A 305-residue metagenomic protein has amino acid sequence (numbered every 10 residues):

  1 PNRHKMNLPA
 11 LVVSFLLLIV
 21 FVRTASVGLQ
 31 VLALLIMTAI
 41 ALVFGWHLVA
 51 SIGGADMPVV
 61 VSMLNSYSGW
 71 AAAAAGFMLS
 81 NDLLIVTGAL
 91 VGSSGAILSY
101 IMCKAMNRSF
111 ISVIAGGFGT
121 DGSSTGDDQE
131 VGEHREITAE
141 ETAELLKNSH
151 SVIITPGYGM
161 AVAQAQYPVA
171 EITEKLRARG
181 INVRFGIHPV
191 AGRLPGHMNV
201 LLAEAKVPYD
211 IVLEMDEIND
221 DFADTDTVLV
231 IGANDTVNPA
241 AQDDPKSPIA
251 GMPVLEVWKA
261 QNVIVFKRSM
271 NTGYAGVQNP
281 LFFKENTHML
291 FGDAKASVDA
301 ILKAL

Functional and structural regions predicted by a protein language model:
P1-P58, M63-S66, L84, Y100 (+1 more regions): Acidic, glycine-enriched active-site microenvironments
V27-G28, I40-L42, S51-G53, S66 (+5 more regions): Solvent-exposed alpha-helices and their adjacent loops that cap or buttress functional pockets in soluble metabolic
A33-I40, G54-S68, S80-L83, A96 (+4 more regions): Conserved structured core elements
L42, G53, Y67-I111: Mobile "lid/hinge" segments at catalytic clefts and subdomain interfaces of large enzymes
A55-M57, R108, H288: Conformational gate/switch positions in structured elements
V60-V61, N65-A71, G76, F118 (+1 more regions): Flexible glycine/proline-rich, aromatic-decorated loop/lid segments
L90-S149: Membrane-interfacial segments at transmembrane helix termini in multi-pass membrane proteins
E130-L305: Structured cytosolic domains appended to multi-pass membrane proteins
